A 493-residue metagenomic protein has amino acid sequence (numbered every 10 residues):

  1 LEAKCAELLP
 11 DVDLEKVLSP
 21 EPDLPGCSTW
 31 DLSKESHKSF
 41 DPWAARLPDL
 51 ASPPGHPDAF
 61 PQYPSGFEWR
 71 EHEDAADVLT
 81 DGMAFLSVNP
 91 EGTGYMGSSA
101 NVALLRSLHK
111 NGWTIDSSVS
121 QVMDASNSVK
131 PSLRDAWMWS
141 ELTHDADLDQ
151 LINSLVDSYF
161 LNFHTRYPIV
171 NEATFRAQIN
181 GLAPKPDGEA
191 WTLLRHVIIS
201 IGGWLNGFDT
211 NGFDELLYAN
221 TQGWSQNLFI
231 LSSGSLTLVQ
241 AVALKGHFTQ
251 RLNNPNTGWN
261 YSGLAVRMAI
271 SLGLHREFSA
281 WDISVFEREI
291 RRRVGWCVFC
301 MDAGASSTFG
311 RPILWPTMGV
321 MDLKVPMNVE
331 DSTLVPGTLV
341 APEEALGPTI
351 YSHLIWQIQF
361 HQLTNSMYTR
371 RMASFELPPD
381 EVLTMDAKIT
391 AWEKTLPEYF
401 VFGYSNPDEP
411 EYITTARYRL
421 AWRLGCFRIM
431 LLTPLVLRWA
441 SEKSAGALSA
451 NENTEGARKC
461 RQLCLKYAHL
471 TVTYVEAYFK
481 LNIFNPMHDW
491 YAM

Functional and structural regions predicted by a protein language model:
L1-F163, E189, L193: Intrinsic, low-complexity transcriptional activation domains
E7, L14, E21, E398 (+3 more regions): Heptad-repeat coiled-coil alpha-helices
E7, L161, T165-E172, W204 (+3 more regions): Short helix-loop boundary/capping segments at the starts of domains
L9, K16-L18, E393, F400 (+2 more regions): Coiled-coil heptad-register positions
V119-M123, R134, I169-R176, F309-P312 (+2 more regions): Short coil/turn segments at secondary-structure boundaries
W139-S154, A177-V197, W204-G319, E343-A391 (+1 more regions): Extended, leucine-rich alpha-helical cores of fungal transcription factors
V298, D322-L323, L334-G337: A conserved non-catalytic segment of reverse transcriptases and RNA-directed RNA polymerases corresponding to the late
V325-P326, T333, W356-I358: Polar, glycine-rich mid-to-C-terminal structural blocks that act as macromolecule-binding/assembly scaffolds
